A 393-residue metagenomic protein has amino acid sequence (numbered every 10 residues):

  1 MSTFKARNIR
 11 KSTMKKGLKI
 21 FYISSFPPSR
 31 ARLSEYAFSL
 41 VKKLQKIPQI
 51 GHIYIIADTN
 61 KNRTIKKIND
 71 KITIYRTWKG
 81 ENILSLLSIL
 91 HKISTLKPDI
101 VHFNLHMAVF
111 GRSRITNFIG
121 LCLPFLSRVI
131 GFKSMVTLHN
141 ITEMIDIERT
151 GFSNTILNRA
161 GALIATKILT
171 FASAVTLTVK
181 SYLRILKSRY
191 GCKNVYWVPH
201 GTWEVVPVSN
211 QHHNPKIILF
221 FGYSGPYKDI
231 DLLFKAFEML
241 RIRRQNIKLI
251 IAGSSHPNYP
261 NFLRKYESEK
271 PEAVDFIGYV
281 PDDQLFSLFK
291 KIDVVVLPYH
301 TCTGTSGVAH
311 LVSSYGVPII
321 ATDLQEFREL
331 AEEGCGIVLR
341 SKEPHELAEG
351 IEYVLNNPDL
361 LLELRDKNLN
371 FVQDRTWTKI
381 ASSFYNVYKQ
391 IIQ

Functional and structural regions predicted by a protein language model:
F21-Y22, Q211-K228, F234-E238, L249-I250: Conserved donor-binding/catalytic core segment of Leloir-type glycosyltransferases
D58-K61, F221, K248-L263, G278: Glycosyltransferase donor-sugar binding loop
G120-I130, T155-A174: Membrane-proximal helix-turn-helix segments that form the acceptor-binding/catalytic region of lipid-linked
L157-N158, T166-P207: Donor nucleotide-sugar binding/catalytic pocket of nucleotide-sugar-dependent glycosyltransferases
N261-F286: Nucleotide-activated donor-binding/catalytic signature segment of Leloir-type glycosyltransferases, i.e., the conserved
V294, P318-A321: Short hydrophobic beta-strand element within catalytic cores of glycosyltransferases and related nucleotide-activated
E333, I337-P344, Y353-D359: Conserved acidic donor-binding segment of nucleotide-sugar-dependent glycosyltransferases
L360-D374, N386: A short, well-ordered alpha-helix in the C-terminal region of glycosyltransferases
